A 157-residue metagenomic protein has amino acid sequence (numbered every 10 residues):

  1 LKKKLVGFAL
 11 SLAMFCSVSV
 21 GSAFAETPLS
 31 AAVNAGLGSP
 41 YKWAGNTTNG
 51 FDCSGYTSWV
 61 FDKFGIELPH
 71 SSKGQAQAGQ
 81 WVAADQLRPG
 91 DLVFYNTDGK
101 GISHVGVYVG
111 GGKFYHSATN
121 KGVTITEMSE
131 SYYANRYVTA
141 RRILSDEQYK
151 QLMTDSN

Functional and structural regions predicted by a protein language model:
L1-A25, L29: Sec-dependent N-terminal signal peptides of Gram-positive bacterial secreted proteins and lipoproteins
A23-A31, G36-S39, I66, I102-S103 (+1 more regions): Aromatic- and glycine-rich peptidoglycan recognition patches
A35, P40-P89: Catalytic cysteine-centered active-site loop
D52, S103-H104: Short loop/turn microsegments at loop-to-beta-strand junctions
R88-D91, V138: Conserved acidic residues
D91-F94, V107: Alpha-helical segment that forms one wall of the substrate-binding/catalytic cleft in peptidoglycan-active domains
F94-Y95, H116: A generic structural signal for residues embedded in beta-strands
